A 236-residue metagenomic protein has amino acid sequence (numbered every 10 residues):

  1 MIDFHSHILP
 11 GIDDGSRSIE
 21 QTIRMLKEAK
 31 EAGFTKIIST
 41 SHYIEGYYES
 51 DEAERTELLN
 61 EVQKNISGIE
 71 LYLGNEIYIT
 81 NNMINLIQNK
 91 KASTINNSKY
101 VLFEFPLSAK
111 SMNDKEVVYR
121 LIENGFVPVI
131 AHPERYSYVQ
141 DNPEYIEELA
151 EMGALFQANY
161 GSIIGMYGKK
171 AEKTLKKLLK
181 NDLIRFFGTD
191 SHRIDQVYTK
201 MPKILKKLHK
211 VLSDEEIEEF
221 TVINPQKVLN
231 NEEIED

Functional and structural regions predicted by a protein language model:
M1-I69: An N-terminally biased module of ancient metal coordination in phosphate/nucleic-acid-related enzymes
H5, S41, L71, H132 (+2 more regions): Divalent metal-coordination and catalytic microenvironments
H7-S16, P143-A150, A158-G161: Metallo-beta-lactamase
K30, I122, L179-K180: Non-catalytic positions within long, well-ordered alpha-helices that form the structural scaffold/packing of enzyme
I44-Y47, Y78-T80, R135-V139, I163-M166 (+1 more regions): Active-site environment of divalent metal-dependent phosphoester hydrolases
E49-Q157, E235: Extended substrate/RNA-proximal surfaces in nucleic-acid metabolism proteins
L183-Y198: Short acidic/histidine-rich active-site segments
M201, L205-D236: Mid-to-C-terminal alpha-helical segments outside catalytic/metal-binding sites
